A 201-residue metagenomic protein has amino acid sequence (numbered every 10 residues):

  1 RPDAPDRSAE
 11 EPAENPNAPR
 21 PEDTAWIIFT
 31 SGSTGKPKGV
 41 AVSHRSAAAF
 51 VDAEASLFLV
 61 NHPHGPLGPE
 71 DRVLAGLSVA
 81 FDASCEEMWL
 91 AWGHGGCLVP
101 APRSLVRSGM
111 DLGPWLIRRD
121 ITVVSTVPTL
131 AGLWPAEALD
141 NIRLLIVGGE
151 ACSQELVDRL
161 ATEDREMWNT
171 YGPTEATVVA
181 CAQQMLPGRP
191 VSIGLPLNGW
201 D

Functional and structural regions predicted by a protein language model:
R1-D6: Structural core segment of the AMP-binding/adenylate-forming
E11-D201: Motif- and composition-driven signal specific to adenylation
